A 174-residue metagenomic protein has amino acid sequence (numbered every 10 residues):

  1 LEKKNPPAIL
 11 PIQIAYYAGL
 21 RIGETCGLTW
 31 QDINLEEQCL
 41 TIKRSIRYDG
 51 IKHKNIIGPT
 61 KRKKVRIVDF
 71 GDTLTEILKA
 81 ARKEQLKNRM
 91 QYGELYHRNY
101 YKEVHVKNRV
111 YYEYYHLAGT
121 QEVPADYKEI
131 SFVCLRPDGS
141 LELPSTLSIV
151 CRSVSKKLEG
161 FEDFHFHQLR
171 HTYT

Functional and structural regions predicted by a protein language model:
L1-E2, E37, K43, D49-G71: DNA breakage-rejoining catalytic core of tyrosine-based enzymes
L1-I9, A18, V68, Q85-E94 (+1 more regions): Short, basic (Lys/Arg/His-rich) helix/loop patches that form interaction surfaces in the mid-to-C-terminal regions
L1-L28, E36, R47, K64-V65 (+1 more regions): Basic, Lys/Arg- and aromatic-enriched nucleic-acid-binding interface segment
L28, A81-E84: Residue-level signal for well-ordered alpha-helical positions
D32: Phosphate-binding active sites in nucleotide-utilizing proteins
K43-S45, T73, P137, L169: Generic beta-structure capping elements
I46-Y48, T75-E76, E84, S140: Active-site/binding-pocket entry motifs
Y48-N55, G93-Q121: Mixed-charge, low-complexity intrinsically disordered segments
